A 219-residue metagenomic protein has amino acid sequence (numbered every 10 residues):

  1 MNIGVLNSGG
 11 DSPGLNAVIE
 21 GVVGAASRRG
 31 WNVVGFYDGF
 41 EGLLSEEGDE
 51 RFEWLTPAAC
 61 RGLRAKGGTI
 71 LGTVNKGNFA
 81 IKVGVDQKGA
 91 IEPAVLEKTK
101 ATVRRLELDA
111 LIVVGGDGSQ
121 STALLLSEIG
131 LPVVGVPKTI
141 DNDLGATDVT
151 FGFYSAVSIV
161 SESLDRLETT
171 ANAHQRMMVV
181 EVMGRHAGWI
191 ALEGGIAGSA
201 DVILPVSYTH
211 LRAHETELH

Functional and structural regions predicted by a protein language model:
M1-S8, V18-E107, V114, G118: A cross-family phosphate/adenosyl-ligand binding-site feature
S12-E20, V114-L124, D143-L144, H186-I190: Short glycine/serine/threonine-rich phosphate/pyrophosphate-binding segments that cradle anionic phosphate groups
E20-R28, E50-L55, L125-G135, F151-S155 (+1 more regions): A glycine- and small-aliphatic-rich helix-loop capping segment at beta-alpha/alpha-beta transitions that lines
S127-T150, L204-Y208: Short, acidic/small-residue loops that bind anionic groups at enzyme active sites
D141, G145-H174: Phosphate/pyrophosphate-binding betaalpha-module
H174-P205: Conserved anion/nucleotide-ligand pocket segment
T209-T216: Conserved small/polar residues in nucleotide/adenosyl-binding loops
